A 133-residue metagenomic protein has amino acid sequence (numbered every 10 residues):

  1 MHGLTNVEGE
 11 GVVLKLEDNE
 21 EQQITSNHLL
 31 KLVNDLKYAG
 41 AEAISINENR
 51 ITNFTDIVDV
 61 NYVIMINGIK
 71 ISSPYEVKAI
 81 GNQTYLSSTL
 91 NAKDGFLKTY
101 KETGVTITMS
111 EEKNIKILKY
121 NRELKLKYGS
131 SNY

Functional and structural regions predicted by a protein language model:
M1-Y133: Core subunits and conserved enzymes of cellular information-processing and envelope-translocation systems across
